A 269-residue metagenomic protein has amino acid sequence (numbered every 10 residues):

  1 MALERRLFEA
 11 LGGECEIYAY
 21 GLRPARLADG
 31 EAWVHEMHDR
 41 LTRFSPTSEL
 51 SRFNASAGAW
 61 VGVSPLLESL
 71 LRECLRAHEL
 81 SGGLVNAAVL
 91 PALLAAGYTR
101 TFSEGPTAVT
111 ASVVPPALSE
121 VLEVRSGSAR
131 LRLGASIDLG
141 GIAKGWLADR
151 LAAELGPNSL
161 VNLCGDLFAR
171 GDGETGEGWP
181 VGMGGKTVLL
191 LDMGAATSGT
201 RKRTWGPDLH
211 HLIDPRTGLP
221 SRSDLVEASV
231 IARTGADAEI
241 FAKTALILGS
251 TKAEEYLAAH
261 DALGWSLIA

Functional and structural regions predicted by a protein language model:
M1-A269: Mature catalytic core of soluble alpha/beta enzymes
